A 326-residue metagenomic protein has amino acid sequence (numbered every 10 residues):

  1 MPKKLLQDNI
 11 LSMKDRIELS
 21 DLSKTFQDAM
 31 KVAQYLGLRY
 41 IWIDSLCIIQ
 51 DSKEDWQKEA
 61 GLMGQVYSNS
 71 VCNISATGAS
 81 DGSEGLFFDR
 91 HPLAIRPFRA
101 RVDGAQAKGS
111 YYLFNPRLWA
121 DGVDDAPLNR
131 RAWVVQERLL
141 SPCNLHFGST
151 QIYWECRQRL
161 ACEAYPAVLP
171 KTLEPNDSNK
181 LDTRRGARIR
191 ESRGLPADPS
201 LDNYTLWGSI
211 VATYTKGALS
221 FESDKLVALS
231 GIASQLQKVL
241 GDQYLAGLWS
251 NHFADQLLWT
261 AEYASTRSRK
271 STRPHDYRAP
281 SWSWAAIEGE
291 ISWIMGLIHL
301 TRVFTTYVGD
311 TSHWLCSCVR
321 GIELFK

Functional and structural regions predicted by a protein language model:
M1-L36, I48-K326: Feature captures the RNA virus RNA-dependent RNA polymerase
R39-L46: Glycine-rich phosphate/pyrophosphate-binding loops and their adjacent beta-strand/loop elements at enzyme active sites
